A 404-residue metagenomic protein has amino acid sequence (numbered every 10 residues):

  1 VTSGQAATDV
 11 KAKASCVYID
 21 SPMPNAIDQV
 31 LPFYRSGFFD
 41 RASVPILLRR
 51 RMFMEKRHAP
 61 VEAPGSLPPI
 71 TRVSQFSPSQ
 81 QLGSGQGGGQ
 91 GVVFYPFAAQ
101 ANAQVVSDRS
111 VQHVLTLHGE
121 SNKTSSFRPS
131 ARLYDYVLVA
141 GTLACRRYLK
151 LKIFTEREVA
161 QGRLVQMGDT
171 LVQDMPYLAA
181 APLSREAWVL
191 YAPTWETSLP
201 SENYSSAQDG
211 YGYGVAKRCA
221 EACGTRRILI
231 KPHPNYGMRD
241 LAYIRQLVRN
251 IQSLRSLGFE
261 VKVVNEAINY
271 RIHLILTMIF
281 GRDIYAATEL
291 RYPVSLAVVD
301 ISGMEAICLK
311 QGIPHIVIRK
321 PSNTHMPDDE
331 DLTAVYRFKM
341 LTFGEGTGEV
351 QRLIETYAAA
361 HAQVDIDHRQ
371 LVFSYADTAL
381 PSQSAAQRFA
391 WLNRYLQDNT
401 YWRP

Functional and structural regions predicted by a protein language model:
V1-G83, Y236, A390, R394-P404: N-terminal pre-catalytic "stem/leader" segment of glycosyltransferase-like enzymes
T8-C16, R109-V111, P182-V189, Y292: A short, charged/proline- and glycine-enriched loop that marks the coil->beta-strand transition at the N-terminal
M23-P24, S43-V172: Active-site and donor-binding regions of nucleotide-sugar-utilizing enzymes
N25-F38, T170-K262, L341-G344, G348 (+2 more regions): Conserved catalytic-core segment of nucleotide-activated headgroup transferases in glycan assembly
V30-G37, E55-L67, K150-T155, L241-R255 (+1 more regions): Short, aromatic/basic amphipathic alpha-helical patches
P68-P78, V165-G168, E260-A267, T277-R282 (+1 more regions): Short acidic-hydrophobic, aromatic-tinged amphipathic segments that line or gate anion-handling sites
Y243-A306: Donor nucleotide-activated moiety binding/catalytic core segment of transferases that use nucleotide-activated donors
V294, G303-A376: Catalytic binding pocket for nucleotide-activated donors in carbohydrate/polymer assembly enzymes
